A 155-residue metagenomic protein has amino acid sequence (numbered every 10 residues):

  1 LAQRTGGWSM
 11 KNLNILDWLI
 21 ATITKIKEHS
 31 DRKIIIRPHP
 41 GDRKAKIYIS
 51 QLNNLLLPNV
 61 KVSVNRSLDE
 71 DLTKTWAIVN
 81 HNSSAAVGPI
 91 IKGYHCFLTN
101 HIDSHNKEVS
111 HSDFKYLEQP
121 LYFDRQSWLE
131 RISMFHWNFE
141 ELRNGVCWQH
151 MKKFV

Functional and structural regions predicted by a protein language model:
L1-W8, I36-P40, N100-H101: Short loop/turn segments at strand-loop or loop-helix junctions that form parts of catalytic or ligand-binding pockets
R4-T24, E28-D31: Signature for HUH/AEP ssDNA processing cores
G7-M10, D42-K46, V87-G88, H105-E108: Short catalytic/ligand-binding loop motif for oxyanion handling, primarily in non-cytosolic enzymes, centered on
I23-V64: Catalytic donor nucleotide-activated moiety binding site of glycosyltransferases and closely related
R32-I34, C96-F97, E130-F135: Hydrophobic anchor at the start of a short beta-strand that flanks the dinucleotide cofactor-binding loop
P58-N65, F97, S110-Q119: Short acidic-hydrophobic, aromatic-tinged amphipathic segments that line or gate anion-handling sites
N65-S110: A donor-sugar binding/catalytic signature common to diverse glycosyltransferases and related nucleotide-sugar
N106-V155: Leloir-type glycosyltransferase catalytic cores
